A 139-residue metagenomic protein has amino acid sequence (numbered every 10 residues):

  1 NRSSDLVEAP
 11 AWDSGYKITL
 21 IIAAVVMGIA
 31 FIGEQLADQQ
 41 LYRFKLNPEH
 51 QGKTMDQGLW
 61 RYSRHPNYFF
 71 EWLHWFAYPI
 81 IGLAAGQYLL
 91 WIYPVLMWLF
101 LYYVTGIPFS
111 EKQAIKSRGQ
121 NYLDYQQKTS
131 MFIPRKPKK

Functional and structural regions predicted by a protein language model:
N1-S3: Short, small-residue-biased leader/transition segments that mark boundaries at the very start of proteins
D5-Q40, F44-K139: Hydrophobic transmembrane alpha-helices
